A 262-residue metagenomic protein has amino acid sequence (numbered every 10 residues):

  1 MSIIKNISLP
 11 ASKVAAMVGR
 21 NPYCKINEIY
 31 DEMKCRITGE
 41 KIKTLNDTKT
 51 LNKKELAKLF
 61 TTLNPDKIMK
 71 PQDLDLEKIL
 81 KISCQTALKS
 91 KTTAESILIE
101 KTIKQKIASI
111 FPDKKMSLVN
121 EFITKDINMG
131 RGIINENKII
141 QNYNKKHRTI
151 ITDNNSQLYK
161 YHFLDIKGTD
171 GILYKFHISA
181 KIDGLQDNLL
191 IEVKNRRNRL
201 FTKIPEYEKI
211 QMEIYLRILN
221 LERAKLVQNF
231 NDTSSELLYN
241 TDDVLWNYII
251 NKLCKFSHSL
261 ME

Functional and structural regions predicted by a protein language model:
M1-N142, K146: Charged, glycine-rich intrinsically disordered N-terminal tails and low-complexity linkers that flank
M129, K146-M261: Nucleic-acid nuclease catalytic cores
